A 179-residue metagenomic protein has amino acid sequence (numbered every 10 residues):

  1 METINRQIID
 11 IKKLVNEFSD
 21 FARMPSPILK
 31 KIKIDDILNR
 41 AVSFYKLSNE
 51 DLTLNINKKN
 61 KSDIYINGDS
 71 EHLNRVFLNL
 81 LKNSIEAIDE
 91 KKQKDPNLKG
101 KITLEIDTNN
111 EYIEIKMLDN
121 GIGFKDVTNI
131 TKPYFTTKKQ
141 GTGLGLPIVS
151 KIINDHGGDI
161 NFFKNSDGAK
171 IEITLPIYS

Functional and structural regions predicted by a protein language model:
M24-P27, Y65-G68, T137: Conserved micro-motifs of the catalytic ATP-binding
I28-V42: A conserved beta-strand-to-alpha-helix junction within the catalytic ATP-binding
T53-I64: Conserved catalytic submotifs in the C-terminal HATPase_c
E86-T108: ATP-lid-like helix-loop hinge signature
F124-Y134: Short conserved segment of the HATPase_c
G145, V149: Short alpha-helical Gxxx[C/S/T] motif in the catalytic ATP-binding
I153-N154: Detector for a conserved hydrophobic position within an alpha-helical segment of the HATPase_c
